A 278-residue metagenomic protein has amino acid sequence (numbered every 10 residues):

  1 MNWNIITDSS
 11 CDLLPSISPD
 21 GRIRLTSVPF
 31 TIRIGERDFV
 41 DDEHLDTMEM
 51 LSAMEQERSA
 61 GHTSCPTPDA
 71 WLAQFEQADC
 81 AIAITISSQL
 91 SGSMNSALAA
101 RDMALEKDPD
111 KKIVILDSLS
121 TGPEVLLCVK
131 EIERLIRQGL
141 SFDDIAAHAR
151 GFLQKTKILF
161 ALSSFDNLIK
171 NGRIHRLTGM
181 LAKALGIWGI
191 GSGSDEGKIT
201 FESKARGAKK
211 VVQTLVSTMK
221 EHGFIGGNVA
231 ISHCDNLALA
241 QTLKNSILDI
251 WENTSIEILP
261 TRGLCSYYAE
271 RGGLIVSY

Functional and structural regions predicted by a protein language model:
M1, F75-A78, H222-I225: Flexible, charged surface loops at secondary-structure boundaries
N2-C65: N-terminal glycine-rich anion-binding loop in soluble enzyme alpha/beta folds
W3, A81-A83, V229: Generic beta-sheet signal
I6-T7, T85-S87, L116-D117: Short beta-strand segments
S10-G21, L25-T26, F30-T31, L90-S93 (+3 more regions): Mixed-charge interfacial surface used for oligomerization/domain docking and macromolecular partner engagement
R37-E106: Class I S-adenosyl-L-methionine
A78-D79, D108, G223, W251: A structural signal for short coil/turn segments at secondary-structure junctions
D108-L116: Short, flexible active-site-proximal loops enriched in glycine and acidic residues
